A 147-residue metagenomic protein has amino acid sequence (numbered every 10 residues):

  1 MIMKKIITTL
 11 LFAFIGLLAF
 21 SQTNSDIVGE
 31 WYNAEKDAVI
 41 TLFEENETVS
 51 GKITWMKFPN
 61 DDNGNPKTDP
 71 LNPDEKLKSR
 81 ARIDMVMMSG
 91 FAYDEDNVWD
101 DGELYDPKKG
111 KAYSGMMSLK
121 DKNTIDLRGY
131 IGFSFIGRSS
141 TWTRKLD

Functional and structural regions predicted by a protein language model:
M1-T23: Bacterial Sec-dependent N-terminal signal peptides
S21-I27, M56, G132-I136: Short beta-strand segments and strand-loop junctions that repeat across beta-rich extracellular domains
D26-V39, S140-D147: K/E-rich alpha-helical interaction surfaces of small helical-bundle regulatory domains
V28, K36, I40-Y105, A112-Y113: Central antiparallel beta-sheet cores of small beta-barrel/beta-sandwich binding domains
E44, Y93, L119-K120, R144: Generic beta-strand structural signal
G102-K122, L127-R128: Acidic, glycine-rich flexible loop segments
K122-T124, I131-D147: Edge beta-strand at a domain terminus
